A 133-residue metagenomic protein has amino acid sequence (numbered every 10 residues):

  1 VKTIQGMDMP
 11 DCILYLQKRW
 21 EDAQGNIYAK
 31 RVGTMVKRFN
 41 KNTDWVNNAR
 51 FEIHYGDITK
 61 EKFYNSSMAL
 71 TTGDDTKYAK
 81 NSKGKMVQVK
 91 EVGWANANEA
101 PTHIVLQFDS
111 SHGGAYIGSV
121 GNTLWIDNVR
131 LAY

Functional and structural regions predicted by a protein language model:
K2-I13: Short coil-to-beta strand junction motifs in C2/discoidin
I13, Q17-A97, S119: Extracellular carbohydrate recognition and processing domains and analogous Trp-centered ligand-binding platforms
G93-A100, S111-Y133: Extracellular carbohydrate recognition
T102-V105: Cysteine-clustered segments with highest specificity for TGF-beta superfamily mature ligands
